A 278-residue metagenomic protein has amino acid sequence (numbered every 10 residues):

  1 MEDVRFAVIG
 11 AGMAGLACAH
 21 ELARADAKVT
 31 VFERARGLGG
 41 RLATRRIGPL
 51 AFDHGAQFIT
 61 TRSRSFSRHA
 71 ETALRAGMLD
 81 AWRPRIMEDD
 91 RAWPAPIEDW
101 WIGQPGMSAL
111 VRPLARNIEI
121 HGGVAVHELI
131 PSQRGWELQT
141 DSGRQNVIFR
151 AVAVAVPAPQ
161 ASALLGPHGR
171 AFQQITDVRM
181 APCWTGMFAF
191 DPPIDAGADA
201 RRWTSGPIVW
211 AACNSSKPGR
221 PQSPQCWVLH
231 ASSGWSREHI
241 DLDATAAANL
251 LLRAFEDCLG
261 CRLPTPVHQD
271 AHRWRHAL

Functional and structural regions predicted by a protein language model:
M1-A14: Beta1/beta-strand and adjacent pyrophosphate-binding region of the FAD-binding site in flavoprotein oxidoreductases
I9, H20-G48: Glycine-rich FAD pyrophosphate-binding loop
E21, A43-I86: N-terminal FAD cofactor-binding segment of flavoenzymes
G39, Q145-R201, C261-P264: Central helical "cap/lid" subdomain
F58-S65, R83, M87, R91-P113 (+1 more regions): Short beta-strand to alpha-helix junction loop
G122-E137: A conserved short coil-to-beta-strand element within the FAD-binding core of flavoproteins
M187-L242, A246-G260: Active-site substrate-recognition segment that forms the wall of the catalytic cavity or substrate channel
N249, R253-L278: Flavin (FAD/FMN) cofactor-binding core of flavoprotein oxidoreductases
